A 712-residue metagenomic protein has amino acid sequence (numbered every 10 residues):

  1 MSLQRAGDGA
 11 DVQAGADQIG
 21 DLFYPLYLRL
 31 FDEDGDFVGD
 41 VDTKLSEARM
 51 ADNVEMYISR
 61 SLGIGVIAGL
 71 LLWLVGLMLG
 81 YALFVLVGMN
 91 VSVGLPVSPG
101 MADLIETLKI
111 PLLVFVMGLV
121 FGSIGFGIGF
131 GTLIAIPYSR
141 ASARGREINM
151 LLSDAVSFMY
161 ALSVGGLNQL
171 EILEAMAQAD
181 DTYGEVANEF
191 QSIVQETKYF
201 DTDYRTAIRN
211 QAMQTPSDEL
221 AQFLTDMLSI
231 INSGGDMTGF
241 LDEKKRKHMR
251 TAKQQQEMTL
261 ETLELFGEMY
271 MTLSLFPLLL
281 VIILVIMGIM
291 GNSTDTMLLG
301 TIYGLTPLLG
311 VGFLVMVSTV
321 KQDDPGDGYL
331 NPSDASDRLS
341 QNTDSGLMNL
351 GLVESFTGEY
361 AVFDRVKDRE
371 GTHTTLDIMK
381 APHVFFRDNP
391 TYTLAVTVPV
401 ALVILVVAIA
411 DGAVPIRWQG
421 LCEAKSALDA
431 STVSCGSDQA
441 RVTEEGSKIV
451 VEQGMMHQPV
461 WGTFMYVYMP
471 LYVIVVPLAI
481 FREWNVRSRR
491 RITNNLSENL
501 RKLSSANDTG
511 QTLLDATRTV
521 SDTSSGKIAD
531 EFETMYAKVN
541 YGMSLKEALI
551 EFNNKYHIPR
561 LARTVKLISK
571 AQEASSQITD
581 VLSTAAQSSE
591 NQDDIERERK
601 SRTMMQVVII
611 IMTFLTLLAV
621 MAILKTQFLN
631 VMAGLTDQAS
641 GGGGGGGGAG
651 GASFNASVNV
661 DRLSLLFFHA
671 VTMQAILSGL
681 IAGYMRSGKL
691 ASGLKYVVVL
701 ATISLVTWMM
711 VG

Functional and structural regions predicted by a protein language model:
M1-A177, D181, E185-N188, Q638-A649 (+2 more regions): Generic N-terminal leader segments that precede the first folded domain
M1-D52, S92, Y303-V384, T391 (+1 more regions): Membrane-cytosol interface segments
S2-I19, V38-R49, T206-D226, F240-M258 (+3 more regions): Hydrophobic alpha-helical transmembrane segments
I58-L83, G122-G129, Q254-M316, L402 (+3 more regions): Bilayer-spanning, highly hydrophobic alpha-helical transmembrane segments
L79-F115, R205-T215, I286-L298, A413-T463 (+2 more regions): Membrane-interfacial helix-loop-helix connectors in multipass membrane proteins
E106, P111-Q211, Q222, L330-F363 (+3 more regions): Juxtamembrane/interface alpha-helical elements of multi-pass membrane proteins
R144, Q322-P332, G634-T636, S692-L694: Short, Lys/Arg-enriched, Gly/Pro-containing loop segments at transmembrane-helix junctions of multi-pass membrane
M709-G712: Juxtamembrane boundary at the C-terminal end of a transmembrane helix
